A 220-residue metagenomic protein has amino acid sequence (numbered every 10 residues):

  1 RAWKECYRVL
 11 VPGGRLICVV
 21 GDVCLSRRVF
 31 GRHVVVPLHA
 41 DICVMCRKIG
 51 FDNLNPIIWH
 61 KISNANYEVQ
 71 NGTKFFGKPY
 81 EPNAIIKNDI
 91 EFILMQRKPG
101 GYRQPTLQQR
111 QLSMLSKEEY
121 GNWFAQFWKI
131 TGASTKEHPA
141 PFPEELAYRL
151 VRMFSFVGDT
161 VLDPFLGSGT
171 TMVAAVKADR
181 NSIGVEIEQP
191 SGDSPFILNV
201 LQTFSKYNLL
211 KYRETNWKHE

Functional and structural regions predicted by a protein language model:
R1-D193: Core catalytic lobe of class I
I197-E220: S-adenosyl-L-methionine
